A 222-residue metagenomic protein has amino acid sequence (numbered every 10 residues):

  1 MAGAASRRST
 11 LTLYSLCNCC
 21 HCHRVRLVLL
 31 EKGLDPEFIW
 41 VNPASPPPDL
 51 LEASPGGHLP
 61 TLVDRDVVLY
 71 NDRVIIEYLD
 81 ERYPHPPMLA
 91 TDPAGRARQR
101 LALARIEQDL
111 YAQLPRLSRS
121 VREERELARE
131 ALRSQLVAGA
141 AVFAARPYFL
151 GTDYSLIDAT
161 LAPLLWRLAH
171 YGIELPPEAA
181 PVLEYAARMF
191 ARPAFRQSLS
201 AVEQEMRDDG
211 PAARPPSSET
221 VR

Functional and structural regions predicted by a protein language model:
M1-L136, A140, P216: GST-like domain detector, emphasizing the conserved glutathione-binding G-site in the N-terminal thioredoxin-like
I39, D72, E178, L199-S200: Residue-level detector of family-conserved "landmark" positions at structurally sensitive sites
P43-A44, V182, E203: Conserved beta-strand edge residues that scaffold enzyme active sites
L62, L165, E178, S217-S218: Intrinsically disordered, low-complexity segments enriched in proline/serine/threonine
R65, A162, A201: Conserved residues at the C-terminal ends of beta-strands
T91-D92, Q197-E205: Short, flexible loop/turn segments with low-complexity composition
A102, I106-S198: GST-like fold's C-terminal all-alpha helical module
V202-R222: Acidic/histidine-enriched, glycine/proline-rich intrinsically disordered or flexible terminal extensions
